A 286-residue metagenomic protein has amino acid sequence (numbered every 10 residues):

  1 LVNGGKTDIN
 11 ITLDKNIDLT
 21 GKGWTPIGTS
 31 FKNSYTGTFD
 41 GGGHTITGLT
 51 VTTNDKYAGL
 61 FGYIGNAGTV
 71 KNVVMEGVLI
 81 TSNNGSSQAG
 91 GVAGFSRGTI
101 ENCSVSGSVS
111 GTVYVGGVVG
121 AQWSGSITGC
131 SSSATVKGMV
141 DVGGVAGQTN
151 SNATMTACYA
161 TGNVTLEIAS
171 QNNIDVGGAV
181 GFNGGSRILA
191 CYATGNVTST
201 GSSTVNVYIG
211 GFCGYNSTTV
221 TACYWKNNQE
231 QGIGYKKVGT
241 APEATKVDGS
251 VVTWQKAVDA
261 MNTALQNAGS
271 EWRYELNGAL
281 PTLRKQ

Functional and structural regions predicted by a protein language model:
L1-Q286: Surface-exposed repetitive/solenoidal architectures
